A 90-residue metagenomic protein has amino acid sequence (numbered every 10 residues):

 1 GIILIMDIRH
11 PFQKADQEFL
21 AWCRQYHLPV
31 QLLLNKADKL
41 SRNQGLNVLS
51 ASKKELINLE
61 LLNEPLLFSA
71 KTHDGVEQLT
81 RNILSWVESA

Functional and structural regions predicted by a protein language model:
G1-Q17, H27-L32, A37-L46: Conserved Switch II/interswitch segment of TRAFAC-class P-loop GTPases
W22-Y26, L59: Conserved catalytic network of the ASCE P-loop NTPase/AAA+ motor domain
D38-A90: Canonical P-loop GTPase G-domain recognition
